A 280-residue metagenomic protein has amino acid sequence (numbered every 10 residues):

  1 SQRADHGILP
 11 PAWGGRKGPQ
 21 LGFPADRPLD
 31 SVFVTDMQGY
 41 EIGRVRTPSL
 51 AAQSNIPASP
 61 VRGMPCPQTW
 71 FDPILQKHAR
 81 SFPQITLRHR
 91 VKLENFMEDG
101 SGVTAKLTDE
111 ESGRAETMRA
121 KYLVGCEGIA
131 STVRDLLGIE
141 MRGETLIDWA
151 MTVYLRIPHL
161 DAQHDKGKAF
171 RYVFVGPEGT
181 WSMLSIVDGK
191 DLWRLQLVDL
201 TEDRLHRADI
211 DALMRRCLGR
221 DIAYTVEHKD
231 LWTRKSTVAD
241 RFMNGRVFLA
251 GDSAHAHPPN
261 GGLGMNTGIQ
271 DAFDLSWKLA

Functional and structural regions predicted by a protein language model:
Q2-H78, M97, P158, F174-E178 (+1 more regions): Active-site-adjacent segment of FAD-dependent monooxygenases/related oxidoreductases
G43, R114-M118, T180-S182: Short beta-strand segments
A51-R62, L192-V198, W232, H255-A256: Short glycine/proline-rich turn/loop motifs
L75, G125, V226, W232-A280: Conserved mid-domain beta->alpha element of the FAD-binding
K77, Y122, C126-S236: Conserved FAD-binding catalytic core of PHBH/FMO-like flavoproteins
A79-E94, A223: A conserved beta-strand/loop element that lines the FAD pocket in flavoprotein oxidoreductases
H89-T104, D230-W232: A conserved short coil-to-beta-strand element within the FAD-binding core of flavoproteins
E111-Y122, C126, N244: Core beta-strand elements of the Rossmann-like FAD/NAD(P) dinucleotide-binding domain in flavoenzyme oxidoreductases
